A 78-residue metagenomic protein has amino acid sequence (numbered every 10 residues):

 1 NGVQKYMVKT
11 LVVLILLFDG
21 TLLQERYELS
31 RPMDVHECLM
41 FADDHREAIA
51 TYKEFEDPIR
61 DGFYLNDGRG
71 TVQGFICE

Functional and structural regions predicted by a protein language model:
N1-Y6: Short, Lys/Arg-enriched N-terminal segments with co-localized hydrophobic residues within the first ~10-30 amino acids
M7-T10, V35, D61: Terminal low-complexity, poorly structured segments
M7-Y27: Short aromatic-glycine-(Arg/Gly/Cys) micro-motifs in beta-strand/loop hairpins
F18, C38, Y64-N66: Generic structural signal for short, flexible, solvent-exposed coil/loop and linker residues
T21-L39: A short, exposed loop/beta-hairpin motif centered on an aromatic-Gly-Thr core
R26-E28, H45-E78: Short, mixed-charge low-complexity intrinsically disordered segments
